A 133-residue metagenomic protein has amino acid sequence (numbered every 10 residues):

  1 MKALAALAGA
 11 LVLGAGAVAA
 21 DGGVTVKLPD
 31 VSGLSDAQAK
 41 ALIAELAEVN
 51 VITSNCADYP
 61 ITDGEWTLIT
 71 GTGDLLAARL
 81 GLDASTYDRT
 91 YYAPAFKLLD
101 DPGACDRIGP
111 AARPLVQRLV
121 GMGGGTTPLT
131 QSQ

Functional and structural regions predicted by a protein language model:
M1-L4: Positively charged n-region of N-terminal signal peptides that target proteins for export
A6-G14: Bacterial N-terminal signal peptides
A8-G9, Q38, P94: Generic anion/oxyanion-binding catalytic loop in active/binding sites
G14, A57-P60, G109: Generic helix-packing signal
G16-D21: Sec/Tat signal peptide C-region and signal peptidase I cleavage site
V26-L82: Short N-proximal segments of mature Sec-exported proteins
K27-L28, G64-Q133: Compact alpha-helical subdomains of small soluble proteins
